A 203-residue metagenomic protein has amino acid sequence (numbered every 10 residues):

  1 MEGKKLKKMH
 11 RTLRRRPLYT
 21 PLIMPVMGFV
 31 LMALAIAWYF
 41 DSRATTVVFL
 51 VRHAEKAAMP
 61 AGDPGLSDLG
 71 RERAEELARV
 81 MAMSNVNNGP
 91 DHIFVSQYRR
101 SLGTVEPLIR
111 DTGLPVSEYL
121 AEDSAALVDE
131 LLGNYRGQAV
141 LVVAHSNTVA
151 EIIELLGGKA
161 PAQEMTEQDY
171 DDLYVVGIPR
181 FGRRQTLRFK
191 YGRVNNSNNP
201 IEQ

Functional and structural regions predicted by a protein language model:
E2-Y39, R43-Y135, T148-Q203: Active-site-proximal alpha-helix that buttresses catalytic centers in soluble enzyme cores
V48, A139-V143: Residue-level preference for the first positions of well-ordered beta-strands
